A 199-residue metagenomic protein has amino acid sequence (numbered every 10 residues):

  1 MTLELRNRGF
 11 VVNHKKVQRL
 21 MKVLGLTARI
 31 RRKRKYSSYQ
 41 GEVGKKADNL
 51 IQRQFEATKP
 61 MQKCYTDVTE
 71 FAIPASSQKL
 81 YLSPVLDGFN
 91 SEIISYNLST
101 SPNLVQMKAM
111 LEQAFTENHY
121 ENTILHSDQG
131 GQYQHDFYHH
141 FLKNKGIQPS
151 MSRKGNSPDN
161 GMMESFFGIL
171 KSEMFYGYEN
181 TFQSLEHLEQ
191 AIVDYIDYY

Functional and structural regions predicted by a protein language model:
M1, V17, M21, I51 (+11 more regions): Mobile genetic element proteins and their domesticated derivatives, centered on retroelements and DNA transposons
M1-K59, N156: Basic, flexible linker segments flanking DNA-binding modules in nucleic acid-interacting mobile-element proteins
N7-V11, F55-A57, I73-S76, Q129 (+2 more regions): Conserved, non-catalytic sequence blocks in retroelement Pol enzymes and Pol-derived host proteins
S37-G41, S127-Q129, H135-Y138, P149-K171 (+1 more regions): RNase H-like two-metal-ion nuclease catalytic core shared by retroviral integrases and related mobile-element nucleases
R53-I94, T100-P102: An active-site-proximal beta-strand-loop segment
S77-Q78, Q134-D136: Catalytic cores and conserved motifs of cyclic dinucleotide signaling enzymes
Q78, Y96-H119: Active-site beta-loop-alpha junctions of metal-dependent nucleic acid enzymes, especially the RNase H-like/DDE
D136, K143-I147, L170-Y198: C-terminal domain-tail junction helix/linker
